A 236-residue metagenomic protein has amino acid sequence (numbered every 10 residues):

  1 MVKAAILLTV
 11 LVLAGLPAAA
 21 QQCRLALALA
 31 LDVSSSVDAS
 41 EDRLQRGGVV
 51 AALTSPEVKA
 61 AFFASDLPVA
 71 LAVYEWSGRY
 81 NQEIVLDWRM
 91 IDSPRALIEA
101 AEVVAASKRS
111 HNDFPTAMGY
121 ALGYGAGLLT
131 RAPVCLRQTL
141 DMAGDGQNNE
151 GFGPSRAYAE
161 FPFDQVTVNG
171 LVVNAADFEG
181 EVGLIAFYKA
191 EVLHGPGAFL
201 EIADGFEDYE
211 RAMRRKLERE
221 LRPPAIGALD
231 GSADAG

Functional and structural regions predicted by a protein language model:
K3-G15: Bacterial N-terminal signal peptides
L16-A20: Sec/Tat signal peptide C-region and signal peptidase I cleavage site
Q22-D87, L122, T139-A143, N169-L171: Von Willebrand factor
A30-S40, L71, D87, V104-P115 (+4 more regions): Second-shell loop/turn segments in exported
E83, I91, R95-Q138, G170-G183 (+2 more regions): Von Willebrand factor
D113-D164, E218, G236: Exposed acidic/Ser/Thr-rich ligand/metal-binding surfaces
G146-A190: VWA/integrin I-like adhesion module and closely mimicked acidic/polar interface patches used
V173-A225: Von Willebrand factor A/integrin I-like adhesion domains
